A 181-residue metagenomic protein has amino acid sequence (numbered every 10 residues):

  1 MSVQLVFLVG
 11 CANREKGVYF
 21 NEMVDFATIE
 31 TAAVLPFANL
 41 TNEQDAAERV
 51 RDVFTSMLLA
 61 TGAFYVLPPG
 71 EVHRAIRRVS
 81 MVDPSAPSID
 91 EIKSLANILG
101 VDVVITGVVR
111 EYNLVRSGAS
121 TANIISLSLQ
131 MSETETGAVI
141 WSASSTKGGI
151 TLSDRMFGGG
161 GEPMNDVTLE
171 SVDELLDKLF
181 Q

Functional and structural regions predicted by a protein language model:
M1-C11: Sec-dependent bacterial lipoprotein signal peptides
C11-E30, L95-L99, A122-I124, S132-Q181: C-terminal/domain-edge helix-coil "capping" segments
I29-P36, T41-V101, T106-V108, A138 (+3 more regions): N-terminal segment of the mature soluble domain
D45-A47, A119-A122: Short glycine/proline-enriched turns and hinge-like loops at secondary-structure junctions
P87-I89, N123-S126: Charged helix-capping and loop-helix junction motifs
T106, S126-S128: Beta-strand secondary-structure signal
V108-N113, T146: Generic short beta-strand segments
L114-G118: Extracytoplasmic/secreted cell-surface and envelope-processing proteins
